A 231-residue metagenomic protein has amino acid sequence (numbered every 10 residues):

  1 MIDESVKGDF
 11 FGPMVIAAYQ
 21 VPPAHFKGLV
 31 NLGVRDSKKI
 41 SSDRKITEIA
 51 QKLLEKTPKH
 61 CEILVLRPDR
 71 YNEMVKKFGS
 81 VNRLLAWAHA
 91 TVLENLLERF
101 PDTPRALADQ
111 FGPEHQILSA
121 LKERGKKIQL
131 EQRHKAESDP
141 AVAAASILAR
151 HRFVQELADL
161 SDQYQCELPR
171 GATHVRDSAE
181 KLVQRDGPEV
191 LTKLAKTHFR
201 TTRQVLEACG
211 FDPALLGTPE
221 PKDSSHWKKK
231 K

Functional and structural regions predicted by a protein language model:
M1-K231: RNase H-like, Mg2+-dependent phosphodiesterase core, and more generally RNA phosphate-backbone-engaging helix-loop
